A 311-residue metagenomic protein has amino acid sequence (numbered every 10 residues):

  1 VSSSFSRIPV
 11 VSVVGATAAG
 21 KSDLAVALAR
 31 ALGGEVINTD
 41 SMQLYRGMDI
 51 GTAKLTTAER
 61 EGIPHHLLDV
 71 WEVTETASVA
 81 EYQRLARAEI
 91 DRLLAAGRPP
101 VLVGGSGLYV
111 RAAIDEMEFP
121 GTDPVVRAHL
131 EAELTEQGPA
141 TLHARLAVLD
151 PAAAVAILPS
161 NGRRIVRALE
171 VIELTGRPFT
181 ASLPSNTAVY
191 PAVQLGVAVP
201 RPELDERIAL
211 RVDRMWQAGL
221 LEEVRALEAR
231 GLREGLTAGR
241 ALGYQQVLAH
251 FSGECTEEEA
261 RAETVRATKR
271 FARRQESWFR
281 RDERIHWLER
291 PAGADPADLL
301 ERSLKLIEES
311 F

Functional and structural regions predicted by a protein language model:
V1-F311: Phosphate/pyrophosphate-binding catalytic cores of soluble transferases and nucleic-acid-acting enzymes
